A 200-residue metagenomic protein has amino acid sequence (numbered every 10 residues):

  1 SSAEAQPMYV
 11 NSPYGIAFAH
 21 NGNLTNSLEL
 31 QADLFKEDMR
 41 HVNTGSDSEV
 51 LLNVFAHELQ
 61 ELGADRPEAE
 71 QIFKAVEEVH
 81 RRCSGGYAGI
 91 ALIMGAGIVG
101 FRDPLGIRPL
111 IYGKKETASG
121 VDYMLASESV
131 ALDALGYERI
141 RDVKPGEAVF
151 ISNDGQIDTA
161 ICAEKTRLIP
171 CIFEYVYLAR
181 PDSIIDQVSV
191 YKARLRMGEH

Functional and structural regions predicted by a protein language model:
S1-P145, F150-H200: Conserved short alpha-helical segments that host acidic/polar catalytic motifs at enzyme active sites
